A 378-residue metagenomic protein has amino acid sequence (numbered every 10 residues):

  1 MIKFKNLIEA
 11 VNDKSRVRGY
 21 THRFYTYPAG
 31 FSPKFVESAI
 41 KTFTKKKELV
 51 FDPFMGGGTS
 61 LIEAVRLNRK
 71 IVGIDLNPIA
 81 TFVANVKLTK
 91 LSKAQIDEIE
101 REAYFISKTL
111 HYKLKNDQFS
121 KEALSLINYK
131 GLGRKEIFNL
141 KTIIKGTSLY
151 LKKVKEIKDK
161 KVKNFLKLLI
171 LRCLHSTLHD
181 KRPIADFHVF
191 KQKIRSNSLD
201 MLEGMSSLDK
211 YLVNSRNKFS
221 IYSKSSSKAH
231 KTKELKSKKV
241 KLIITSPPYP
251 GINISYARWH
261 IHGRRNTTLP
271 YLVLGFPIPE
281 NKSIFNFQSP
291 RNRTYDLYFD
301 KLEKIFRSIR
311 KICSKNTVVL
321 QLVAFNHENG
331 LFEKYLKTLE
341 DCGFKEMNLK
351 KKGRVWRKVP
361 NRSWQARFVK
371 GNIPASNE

Functional and structural regions predicted by a protein language model:
M1-K46: S-adenosyl-L-methionine
V36, E48-L67, I71-P78, A84 (+3 more regions): Conserved proline-anchored active-site loop of SAM-dependent methyltransferases that bridges a beta-strand
I79-I157, P270-F285: Conserved phosphoryl-transfer catalytic core
L140-T245, P250-I254: SAM-dependent nucleic-acid methyltransferase catalytic core
D159, H175, R307, K311 (+2 more regions): A SAM-dependent methyltransferase catalytic signature shared across enzymes that methylate proteins
V240-L242, P248-K315: SAM-dependent methyltransferase catalytic-core segment centered on the flexible catalytic loop and adjoining short
H327-E328, K345-E378: Class I S-adenosyl-L-methionine
